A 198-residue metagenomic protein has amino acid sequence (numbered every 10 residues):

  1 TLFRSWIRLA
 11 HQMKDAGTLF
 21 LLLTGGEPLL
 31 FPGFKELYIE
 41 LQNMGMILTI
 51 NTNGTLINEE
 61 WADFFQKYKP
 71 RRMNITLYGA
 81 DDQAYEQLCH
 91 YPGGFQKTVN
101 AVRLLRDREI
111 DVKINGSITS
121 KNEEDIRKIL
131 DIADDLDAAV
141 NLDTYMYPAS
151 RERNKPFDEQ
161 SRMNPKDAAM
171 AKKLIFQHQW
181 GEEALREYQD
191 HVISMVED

Functional and structural regions predicted by a protein language model:
T1-R72, L174: Conserved alpha-helical substructure of the radical SAM core
Q66, T76-Y78, Q83-D198: Radical SAM enzyme [4Fe-4S]-AdoMet core and its adjacent flexible, acidic and glycine-rich loops/tails across
